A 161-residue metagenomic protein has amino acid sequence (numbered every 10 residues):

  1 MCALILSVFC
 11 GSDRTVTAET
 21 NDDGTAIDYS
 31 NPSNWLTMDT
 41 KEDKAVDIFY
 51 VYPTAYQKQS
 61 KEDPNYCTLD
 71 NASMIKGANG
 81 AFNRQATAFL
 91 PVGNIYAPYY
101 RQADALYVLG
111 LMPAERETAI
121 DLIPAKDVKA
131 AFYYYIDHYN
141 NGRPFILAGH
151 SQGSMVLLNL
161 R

Functional and structural regions predicted by a protein language model:
M1-S12: Sec-dependent N-terminal signal peptides of Gram-positive bacterial secreted proteins and lipoproteins
R14-G77: N-terminal extension/subdomain marker
V51-R143: Active-site catalytic motif of lipid deacylating hydrolases and related acyltransferases
G149-G153, L157: Gly/Ala-rich beta-loop-alpha elbow adjacent to hydrolase catalytic centers
